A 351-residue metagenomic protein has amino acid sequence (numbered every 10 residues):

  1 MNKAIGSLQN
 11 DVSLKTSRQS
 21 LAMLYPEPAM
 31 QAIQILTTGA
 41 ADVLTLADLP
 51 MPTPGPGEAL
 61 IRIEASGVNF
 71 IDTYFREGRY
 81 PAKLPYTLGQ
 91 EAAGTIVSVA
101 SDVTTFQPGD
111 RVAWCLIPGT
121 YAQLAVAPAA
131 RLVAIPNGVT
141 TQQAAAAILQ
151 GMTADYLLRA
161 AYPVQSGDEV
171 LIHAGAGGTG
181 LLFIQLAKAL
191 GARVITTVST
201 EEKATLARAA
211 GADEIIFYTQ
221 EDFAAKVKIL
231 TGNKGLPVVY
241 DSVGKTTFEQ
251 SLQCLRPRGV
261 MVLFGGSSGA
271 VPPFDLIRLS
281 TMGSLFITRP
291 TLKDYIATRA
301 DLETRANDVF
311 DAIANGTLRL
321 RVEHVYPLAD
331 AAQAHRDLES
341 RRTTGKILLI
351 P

Functional and structural regions predicted by a protein language model:
L24-P28, R299-P351: C-terminal hydrophobic helical "lid"/dimerization subdomain of Rossmann-like NAD(P)H-dependent oxidoreductases
P50-G67, E77-G119: Glycine-rich beta-strand-centered segment in the early N-terminal region that forms part of a ligand/cofactor-binding
Y74, R111-A176: NAD(P)H dinucleotide-binding glycine-rich loop of Rossmann-like/cofactor-binding domains, especially the beta1-alpha1
R111, E169, R193, G259-V260 (+1 more regions): Short glycine-centered segments of the SAM/dcSAM-binding site in methyltransferase folds
A145-E221: Mid-domain Rossmann-like dinucleotide-binding core that forms the NAD(H)/NADP(H) cofactor-binding site
V198-E201, T246-T317, I350-P351: Glycine-rich phosphate-binding loop and adjacent beta-alpha segment of Rossmann(oid) nucleotide-cofactor-binding
F223-N233: Short amphipathic alpha-helix with an adjacent loop that forms part of the alpha/beta core around
